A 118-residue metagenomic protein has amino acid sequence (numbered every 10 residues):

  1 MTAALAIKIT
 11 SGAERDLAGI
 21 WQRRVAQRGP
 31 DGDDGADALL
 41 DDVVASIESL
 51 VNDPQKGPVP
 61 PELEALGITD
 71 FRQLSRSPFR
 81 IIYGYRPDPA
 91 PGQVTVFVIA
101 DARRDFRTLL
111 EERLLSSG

Functional and structural regions predicted by a protein language model:
M1-F71, P89, E111-G118: Basic, Lys/Arg-enriched alpha-helical interface segments
R72-G118: Enriched for short, Lys/Arg-rich terminal
